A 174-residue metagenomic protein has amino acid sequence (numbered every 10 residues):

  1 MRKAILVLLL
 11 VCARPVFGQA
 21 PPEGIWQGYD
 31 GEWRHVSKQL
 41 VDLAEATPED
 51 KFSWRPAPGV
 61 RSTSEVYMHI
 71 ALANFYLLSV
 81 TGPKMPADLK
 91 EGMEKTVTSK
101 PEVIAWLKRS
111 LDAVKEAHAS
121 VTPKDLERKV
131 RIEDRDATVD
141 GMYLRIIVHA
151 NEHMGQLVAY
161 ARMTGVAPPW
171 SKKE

Functional and structural regions predicted by a protein language model:
A4-A13: Sec-dependent N-terminal signal peptides
L10, A46, H69-L72, R109 (+1 more regions): Residues within well-ordered alpha-helical secondary structure of globular protein domains
R14-A20: Sec/Tat signal peptide C-region and signal peptidase I cleavage site
A20-D30: Short, low-complexity N-terminal intrinsically disordered segments enriched in polar/charged residues
D30-R34, K38-V41, E49-G92, R131-E174: Short, contiguous alpha-helical
Q39-A44, L78, A113-H118: Well-ordered alpha-helical scaffold segments within catalytic/enzyme domains
K95-V130, A137-H149: Acidic/histidine-rich alpha-helical segments that form the ligand environment of transition-metal centers
